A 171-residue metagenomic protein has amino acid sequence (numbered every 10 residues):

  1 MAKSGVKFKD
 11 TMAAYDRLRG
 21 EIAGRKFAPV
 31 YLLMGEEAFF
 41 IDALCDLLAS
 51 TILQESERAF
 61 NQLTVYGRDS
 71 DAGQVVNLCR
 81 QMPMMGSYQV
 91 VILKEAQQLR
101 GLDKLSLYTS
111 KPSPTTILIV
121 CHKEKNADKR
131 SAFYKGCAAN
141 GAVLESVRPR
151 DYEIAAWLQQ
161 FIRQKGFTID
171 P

Functional and structural regions predicted by a protein language model:
A2-D16, G24, Y31, F39-P171: Non-catalytic interfacial helical region
E36: P-loop (Walker A) phosphate-binding loop of NTP-binding proteins
